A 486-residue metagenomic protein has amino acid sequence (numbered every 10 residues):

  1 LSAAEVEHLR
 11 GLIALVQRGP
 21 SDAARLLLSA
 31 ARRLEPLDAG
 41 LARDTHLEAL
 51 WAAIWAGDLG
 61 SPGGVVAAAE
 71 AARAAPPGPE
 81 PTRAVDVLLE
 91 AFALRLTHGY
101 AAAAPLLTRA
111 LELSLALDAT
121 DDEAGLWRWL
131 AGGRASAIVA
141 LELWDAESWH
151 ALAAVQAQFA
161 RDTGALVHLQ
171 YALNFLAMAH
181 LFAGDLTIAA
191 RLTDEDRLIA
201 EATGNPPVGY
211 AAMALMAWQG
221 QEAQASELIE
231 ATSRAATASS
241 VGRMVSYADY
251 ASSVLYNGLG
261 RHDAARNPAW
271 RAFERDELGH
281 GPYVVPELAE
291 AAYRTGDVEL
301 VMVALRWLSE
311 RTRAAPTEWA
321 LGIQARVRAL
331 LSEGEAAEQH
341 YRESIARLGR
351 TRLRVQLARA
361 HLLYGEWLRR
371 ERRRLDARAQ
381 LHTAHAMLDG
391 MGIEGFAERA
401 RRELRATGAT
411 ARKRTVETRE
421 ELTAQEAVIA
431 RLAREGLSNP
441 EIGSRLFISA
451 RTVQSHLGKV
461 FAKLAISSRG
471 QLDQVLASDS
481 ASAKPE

Functional and structural regions predicted by a protein language model:
S2-A14, D22-E35, L41, V66-R73 (+8 more regions): Helix-coil-helix junctions within alpha-helical repeat/solenoid scaffolds
L37-G60, D121, W127-G133, A137-A140 (+2 more regions): Short, well-ordered secondary-structure microsegments that present a prominent hydrophobic/aromatic side chain
L88, G132-S136, A212: Amphipathic alpha-helical elements of HEAT/ARM-like alpha-solenoid repeat scaffolds that form extended
F461-L464: Short functional hotspots where side chains directly engage DNA or cofactors
